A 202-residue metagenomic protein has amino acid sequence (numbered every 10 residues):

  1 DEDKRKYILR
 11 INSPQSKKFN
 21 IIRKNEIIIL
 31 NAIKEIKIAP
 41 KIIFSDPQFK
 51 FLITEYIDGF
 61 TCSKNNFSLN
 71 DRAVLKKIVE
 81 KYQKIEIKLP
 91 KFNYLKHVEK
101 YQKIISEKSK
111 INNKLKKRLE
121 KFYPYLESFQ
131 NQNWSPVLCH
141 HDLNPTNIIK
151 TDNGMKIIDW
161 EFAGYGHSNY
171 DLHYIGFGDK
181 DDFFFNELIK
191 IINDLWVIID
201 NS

Functional and structural regions predicted by a protein language model:
E2-F92: ATP-binding pocket architecture of kinase catalytic cores
E2-Y7, I149-M155: Active-site beta-strand-loop-beta-strand hairpin of nuclease catalytic cores that positions key catalytic residues
K4, F49, W134-P136, N153: Conserved catalytic motifs of the protein kinase core domain
R10, E26, H140-D142, N147 (+2 more regions): Acidic active-site catalytic centers that drive phospho-/nucleotidyl reactions and related ester hydrolyses
S16, T61, I148, Y165-H167: Conserved protein kinase catalytic core
Y82-I85, V197, N201: Phosphate/oxyanion-binding loops and surfaces in catalytic or ligand/nucleic-acid-binding neighborhoods
I85-H141, P145-T151: An alpha-helical support segment within catalytic cores of ATP-dependent transferases
V137-L138, T151-D200: Active-site Asp-x-Gly
